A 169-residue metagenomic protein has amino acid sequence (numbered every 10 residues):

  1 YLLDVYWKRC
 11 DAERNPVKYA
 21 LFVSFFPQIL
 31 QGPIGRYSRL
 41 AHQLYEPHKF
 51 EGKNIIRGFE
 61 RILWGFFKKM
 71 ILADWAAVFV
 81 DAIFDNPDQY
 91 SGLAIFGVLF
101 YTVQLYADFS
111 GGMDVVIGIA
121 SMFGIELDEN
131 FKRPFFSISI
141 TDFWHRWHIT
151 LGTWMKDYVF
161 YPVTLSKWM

Functional and structural regions predicted by a protein language model:
Y1-M169: Membrane-embedded transmembrane alpha-helical bundles that form the catalytic cores of multi-pass lipid-modifying
